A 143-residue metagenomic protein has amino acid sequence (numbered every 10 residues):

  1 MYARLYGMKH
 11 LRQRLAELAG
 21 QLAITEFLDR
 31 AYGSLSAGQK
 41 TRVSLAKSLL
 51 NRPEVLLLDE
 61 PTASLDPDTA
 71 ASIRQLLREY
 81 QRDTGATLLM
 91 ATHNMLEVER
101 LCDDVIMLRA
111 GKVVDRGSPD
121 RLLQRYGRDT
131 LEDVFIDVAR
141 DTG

Functional and structural regions predicted by a protein language model:
M1-F27: Conserved ABC ATPase "signature" region
A31-L35: Conserved ABC ATPase signature
R52: Conserved catalytic motifs of ABC-family nucleotide-binding domains
L56-D59: Catalytic Walker B motif of ABC-type/P-loop ATPase nucleotide-binding domains
A71-D83: Helical segment within the ABC ATPase nucleotide-binding domain
R116-G117: ABC ATPase "signature
